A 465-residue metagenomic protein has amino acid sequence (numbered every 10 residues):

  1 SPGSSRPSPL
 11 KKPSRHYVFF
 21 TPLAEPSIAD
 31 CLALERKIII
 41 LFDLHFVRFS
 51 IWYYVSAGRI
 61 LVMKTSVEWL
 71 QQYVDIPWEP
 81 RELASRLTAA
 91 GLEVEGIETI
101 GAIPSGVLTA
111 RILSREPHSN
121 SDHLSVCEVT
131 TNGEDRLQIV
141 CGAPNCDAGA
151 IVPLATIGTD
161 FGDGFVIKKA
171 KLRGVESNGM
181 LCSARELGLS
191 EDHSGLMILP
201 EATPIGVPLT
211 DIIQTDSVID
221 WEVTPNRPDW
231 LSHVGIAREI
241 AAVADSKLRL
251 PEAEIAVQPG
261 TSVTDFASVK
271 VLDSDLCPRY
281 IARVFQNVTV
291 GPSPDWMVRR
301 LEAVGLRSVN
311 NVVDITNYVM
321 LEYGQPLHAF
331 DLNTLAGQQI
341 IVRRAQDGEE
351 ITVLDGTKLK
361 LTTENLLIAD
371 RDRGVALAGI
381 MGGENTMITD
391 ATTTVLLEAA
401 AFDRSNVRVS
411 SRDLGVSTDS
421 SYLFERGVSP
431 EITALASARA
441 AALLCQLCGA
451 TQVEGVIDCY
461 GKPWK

Functional and structural regions predicted by a protein language model:
Y17-T21, D43, V47, V55: Short hydrophobic alpha-helical segments enriched in small aliphatic residues
R59-G260, L396, R412-G415, D419 (+4 more regions): Phosphate-backbone binding interfaces of nucleic-acid-interacting proteins
K64-T65, W69, P144-I151, R227-A242 (+3 more regions): Conserved phosphate/anionic-ligand binding catalytic regions in large, soluble enzymes, centered on
S66-V67, S85, S125, A244 (+1 more regions): Glycine/proline-enriched, intrinsically flexible loops and inter-domain linkers
T109-Q138, V298-R299, T316-N385: Conserved mixed alpha/beta core segments that line enzyme active sites in large multi-domain catalysts
S177-C182, L196-I198, T210, I368-W464: Mobile "lid/hinge" segments at catalytic clefts and subdomain interfaces of large enzymes
